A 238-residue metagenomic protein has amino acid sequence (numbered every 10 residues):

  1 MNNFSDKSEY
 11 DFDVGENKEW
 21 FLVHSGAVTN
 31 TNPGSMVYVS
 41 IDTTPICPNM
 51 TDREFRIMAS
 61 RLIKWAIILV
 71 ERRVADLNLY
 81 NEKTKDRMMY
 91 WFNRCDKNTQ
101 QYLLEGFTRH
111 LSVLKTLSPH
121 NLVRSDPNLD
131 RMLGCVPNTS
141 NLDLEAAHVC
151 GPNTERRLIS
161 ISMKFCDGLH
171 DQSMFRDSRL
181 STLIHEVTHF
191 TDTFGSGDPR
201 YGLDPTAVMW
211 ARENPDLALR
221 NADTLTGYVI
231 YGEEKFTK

Functional and structural regions predicted by a protein language model:
M1-L180, F190-K238: Predominantly extracellular/secreted Zn2+-dependent metalloproteases
E186: Walker B catalytic acidic pair
